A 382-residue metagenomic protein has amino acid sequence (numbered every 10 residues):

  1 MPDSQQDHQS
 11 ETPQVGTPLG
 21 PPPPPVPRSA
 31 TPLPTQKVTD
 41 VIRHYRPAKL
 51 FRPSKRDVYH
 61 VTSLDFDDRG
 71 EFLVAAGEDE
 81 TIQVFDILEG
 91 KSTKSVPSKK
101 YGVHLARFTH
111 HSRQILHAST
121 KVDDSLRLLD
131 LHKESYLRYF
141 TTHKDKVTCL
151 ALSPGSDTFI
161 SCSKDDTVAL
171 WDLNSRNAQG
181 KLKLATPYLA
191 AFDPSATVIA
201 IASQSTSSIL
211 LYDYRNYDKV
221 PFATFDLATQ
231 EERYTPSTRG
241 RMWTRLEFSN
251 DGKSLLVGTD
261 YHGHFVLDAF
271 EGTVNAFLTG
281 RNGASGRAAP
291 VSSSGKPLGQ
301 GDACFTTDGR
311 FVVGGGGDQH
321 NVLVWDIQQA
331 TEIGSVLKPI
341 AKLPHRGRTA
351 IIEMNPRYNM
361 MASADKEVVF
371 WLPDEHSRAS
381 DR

Functional and structural regions predicted by a protein language model:
P2-R382: WD40-repeat beta-propeller superdomains and closely related acidic/aromatic-rich repeat-like regions
